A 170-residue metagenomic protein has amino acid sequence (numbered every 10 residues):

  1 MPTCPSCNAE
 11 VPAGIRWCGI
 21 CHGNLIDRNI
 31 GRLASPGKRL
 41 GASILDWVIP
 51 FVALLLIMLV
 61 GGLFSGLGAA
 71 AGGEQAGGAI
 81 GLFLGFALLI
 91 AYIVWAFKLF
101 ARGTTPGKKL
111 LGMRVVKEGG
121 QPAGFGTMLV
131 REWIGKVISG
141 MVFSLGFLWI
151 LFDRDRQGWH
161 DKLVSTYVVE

Functional and structural regions predicted by a protein language model:
P2-E170: Membrane-interfacial and juxtamembrane segments of integral membrane proteins
